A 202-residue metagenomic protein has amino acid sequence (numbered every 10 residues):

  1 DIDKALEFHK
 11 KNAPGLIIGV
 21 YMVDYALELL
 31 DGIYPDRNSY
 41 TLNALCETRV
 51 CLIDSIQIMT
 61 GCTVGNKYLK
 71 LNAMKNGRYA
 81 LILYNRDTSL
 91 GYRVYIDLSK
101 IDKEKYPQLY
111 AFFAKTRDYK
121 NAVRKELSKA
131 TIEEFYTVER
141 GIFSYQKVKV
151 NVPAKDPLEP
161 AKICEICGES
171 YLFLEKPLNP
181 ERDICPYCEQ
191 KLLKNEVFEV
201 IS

Functional and structural regions predicted by a protein language model:
D3, E7-V152: Long, charged N-terminal interaction/targeting segments
A114, K120-S202: Cys/His-clustered metal-coordination modules, chiefly Zn-binding fingers
